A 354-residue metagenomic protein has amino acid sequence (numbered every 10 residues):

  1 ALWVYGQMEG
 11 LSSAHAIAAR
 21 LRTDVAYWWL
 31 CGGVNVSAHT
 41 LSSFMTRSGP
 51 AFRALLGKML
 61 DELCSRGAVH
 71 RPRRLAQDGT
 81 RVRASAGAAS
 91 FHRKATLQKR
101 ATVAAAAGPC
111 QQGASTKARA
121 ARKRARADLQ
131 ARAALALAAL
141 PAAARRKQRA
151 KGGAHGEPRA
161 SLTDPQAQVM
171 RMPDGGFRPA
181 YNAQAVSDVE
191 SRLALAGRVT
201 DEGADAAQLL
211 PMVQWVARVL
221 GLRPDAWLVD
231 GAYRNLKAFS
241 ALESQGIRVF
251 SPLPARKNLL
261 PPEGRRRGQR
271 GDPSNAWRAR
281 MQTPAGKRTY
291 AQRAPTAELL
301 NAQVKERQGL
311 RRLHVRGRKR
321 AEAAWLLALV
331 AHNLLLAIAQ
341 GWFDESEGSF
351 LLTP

Functional and structural regions predicted by a protein language model:
A1-V4, E9: Basic, short loop/linker segments at the boundary and entry of helix-turn-helix/winged-helix-like folds
G10-T23, V34-P354: Anion-binding and metal-coordination hotspots
Y27-G32: Secretory-pathway/luminal and periplasmic proteins that interact with or process carbohydrate-rich
